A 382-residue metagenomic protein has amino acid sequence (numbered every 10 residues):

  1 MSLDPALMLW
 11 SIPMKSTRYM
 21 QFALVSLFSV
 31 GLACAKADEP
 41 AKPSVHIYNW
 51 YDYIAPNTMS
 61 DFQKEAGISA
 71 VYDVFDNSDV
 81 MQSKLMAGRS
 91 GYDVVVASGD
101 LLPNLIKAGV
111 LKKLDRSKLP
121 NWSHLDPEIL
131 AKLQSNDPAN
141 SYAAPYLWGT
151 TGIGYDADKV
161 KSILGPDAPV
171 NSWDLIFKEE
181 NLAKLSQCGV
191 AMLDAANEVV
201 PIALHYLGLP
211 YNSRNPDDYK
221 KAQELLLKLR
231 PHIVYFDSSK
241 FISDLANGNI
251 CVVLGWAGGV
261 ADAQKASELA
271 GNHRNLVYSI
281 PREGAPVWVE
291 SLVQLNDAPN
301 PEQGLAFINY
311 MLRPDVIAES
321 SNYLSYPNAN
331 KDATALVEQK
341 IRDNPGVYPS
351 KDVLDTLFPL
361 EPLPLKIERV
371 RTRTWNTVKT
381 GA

Functional and structural regions predicted by a protein language model:
A37-A108: Early extracytoplasmic/lumenal segment of secretory-pathway proteins
V96, L102-H232, S239-A246: Extracytoplasmic ligand-binding site segments that recognize negatively charged/polar headgroups
L101-N104, V252-N272: A ligand-binding cleft/hinge motif common to bilobed small-molecule-binding domains
K112-S123, A270-P286, L295-A298: Short beta-strand->loop
G154-K159, H205-L209, W288-N300, E319: A bilobed periplasmic-binding-protein/Venus flytrap-type ligand-binding module shared by bacterial periplasmic
Y219-K228, V234, N272-V293: Periplasmic-binding protein-like
S243, K351-A382: Conserved C-terminal helix/tail region of periplasmic/extracytoplasmic solute-binding proteins
E290, L295-T356: Mature extracytoplasmic/periplasmic domains
